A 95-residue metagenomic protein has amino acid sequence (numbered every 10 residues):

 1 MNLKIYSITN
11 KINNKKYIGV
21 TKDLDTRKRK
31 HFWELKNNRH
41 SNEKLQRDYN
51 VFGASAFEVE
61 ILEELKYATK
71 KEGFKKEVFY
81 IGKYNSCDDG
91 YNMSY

Functional and structural regions predicted by a protein language model:
M1-Y95: Structure-specific nucleic-acid interaction/processing domains
